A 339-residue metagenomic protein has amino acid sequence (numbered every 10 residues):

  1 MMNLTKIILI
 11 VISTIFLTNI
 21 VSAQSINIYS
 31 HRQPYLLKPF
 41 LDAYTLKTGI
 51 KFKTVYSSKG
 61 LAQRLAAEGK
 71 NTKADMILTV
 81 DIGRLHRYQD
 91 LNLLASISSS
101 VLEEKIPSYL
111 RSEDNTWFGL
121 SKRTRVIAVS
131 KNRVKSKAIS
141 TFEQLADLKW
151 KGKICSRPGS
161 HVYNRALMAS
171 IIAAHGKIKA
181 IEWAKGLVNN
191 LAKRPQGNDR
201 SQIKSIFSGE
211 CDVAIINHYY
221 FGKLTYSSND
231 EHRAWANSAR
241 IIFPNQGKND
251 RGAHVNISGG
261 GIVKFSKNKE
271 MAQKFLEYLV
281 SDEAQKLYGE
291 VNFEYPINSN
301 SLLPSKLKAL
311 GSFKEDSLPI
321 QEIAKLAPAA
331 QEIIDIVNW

Functional and structural regions predicted by a protein language model:
A23-H86: Early extracytoplasmic/lumenal segment of secretory-pathway proteins
Y29-R32, E113, V129-K131, K137 (+3 more regions): Short beta-strand->loop
T72-I77, A95-I127, E143, K153-S156: A structural signal for short loop-to-beta-strand junctions that line the ligand-binding cleft of periplasmic/secreted
L94-E103, W117-F118, E143, D230-H254: Short beta-strand->loop
V126-R133, V255-N268, L287-V291: A bilobed periplasmic-binding-protein/Venus flytrap-type ligand-binding module shared by bacterial periplasmic
N132-S140, I172-I181, S266-A272: Short helix-loop capping/hinge motifs at secondary-structure junctions, enriched in acidic/polar residues
S170-P244: Ligand-binding pocket segment of bilobal, Venus flytrap-like solute-binding proteins
E270, Y278-W339: Extracellular/periplasmic juxtamembrane helices and adjacent flexible linkers that interface with membrane partners
